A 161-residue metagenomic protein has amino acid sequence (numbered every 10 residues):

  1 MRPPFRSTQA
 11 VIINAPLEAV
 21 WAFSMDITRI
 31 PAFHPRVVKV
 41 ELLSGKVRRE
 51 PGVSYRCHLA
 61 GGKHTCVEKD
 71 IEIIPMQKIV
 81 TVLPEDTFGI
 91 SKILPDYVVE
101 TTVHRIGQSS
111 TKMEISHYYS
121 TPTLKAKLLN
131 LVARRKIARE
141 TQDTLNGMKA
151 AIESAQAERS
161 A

Functional and structural regions predicted by a protein language model:
M1-G45: Hydrophobic ligand-binding cavity/cleft-lining segments
P3-F5, P51, G62, P95 (+1 more regions): Residue-level preference for beta-strand/loop junctions
Q9-V11, C66-E72, D96-R105: Hydrophobic/aromatic beta-strand elements that line small-molecule binding cavities or substrate pockets in beta-rich
A10-I12, H58, V82, T102-H104 (+1 more regions): Residue-level recognition of well-ordered beta-strand positions that form the cores of beta-sheet-rich folds across
L17-E18, I71-K78, T102-K112: A short, structured loop/turn motif at beta-sheet edges
E18-A22, A32, E72, Q108 (+2 more regions): Replace "anionic and nucleotidyl ligands
E41-K92, D143-A161: Glycine-rich portal/gate segments that line the openings of hydrophobic small-molecule binding cavities
T87-D143, R159-S160: Beta-strand/loop substructures that line and gate deep hydrophobic ligand-binding cavities in soluble
